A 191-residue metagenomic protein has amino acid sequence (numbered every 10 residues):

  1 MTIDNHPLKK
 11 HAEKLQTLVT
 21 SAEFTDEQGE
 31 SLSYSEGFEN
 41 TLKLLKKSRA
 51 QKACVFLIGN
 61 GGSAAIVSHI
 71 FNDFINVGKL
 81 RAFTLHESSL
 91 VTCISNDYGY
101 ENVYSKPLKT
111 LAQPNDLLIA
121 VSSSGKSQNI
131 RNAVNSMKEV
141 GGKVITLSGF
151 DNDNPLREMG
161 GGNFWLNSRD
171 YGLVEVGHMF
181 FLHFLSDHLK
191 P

Functional and structural regions predicted by a protein language model:
M1-P191: Conserved N-terminal alpha-helical segment that immediately precedes and caps sugar-phosphate-binding
